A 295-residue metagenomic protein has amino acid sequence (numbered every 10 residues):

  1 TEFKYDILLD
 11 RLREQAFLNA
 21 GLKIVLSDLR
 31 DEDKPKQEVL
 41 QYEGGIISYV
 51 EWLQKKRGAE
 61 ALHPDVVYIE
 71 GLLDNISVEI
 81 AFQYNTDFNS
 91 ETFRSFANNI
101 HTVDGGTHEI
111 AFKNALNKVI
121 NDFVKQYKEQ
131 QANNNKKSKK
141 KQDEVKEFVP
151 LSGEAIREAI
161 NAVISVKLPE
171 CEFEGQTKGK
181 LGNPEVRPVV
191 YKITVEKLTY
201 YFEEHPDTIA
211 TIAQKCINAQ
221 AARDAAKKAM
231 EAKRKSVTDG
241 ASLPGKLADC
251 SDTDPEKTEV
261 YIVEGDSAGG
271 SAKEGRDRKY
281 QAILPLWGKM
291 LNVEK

Functional and structural regions predicted by a protein language model:
T1-E294: GHKL-family ATPase ATP-binding module
